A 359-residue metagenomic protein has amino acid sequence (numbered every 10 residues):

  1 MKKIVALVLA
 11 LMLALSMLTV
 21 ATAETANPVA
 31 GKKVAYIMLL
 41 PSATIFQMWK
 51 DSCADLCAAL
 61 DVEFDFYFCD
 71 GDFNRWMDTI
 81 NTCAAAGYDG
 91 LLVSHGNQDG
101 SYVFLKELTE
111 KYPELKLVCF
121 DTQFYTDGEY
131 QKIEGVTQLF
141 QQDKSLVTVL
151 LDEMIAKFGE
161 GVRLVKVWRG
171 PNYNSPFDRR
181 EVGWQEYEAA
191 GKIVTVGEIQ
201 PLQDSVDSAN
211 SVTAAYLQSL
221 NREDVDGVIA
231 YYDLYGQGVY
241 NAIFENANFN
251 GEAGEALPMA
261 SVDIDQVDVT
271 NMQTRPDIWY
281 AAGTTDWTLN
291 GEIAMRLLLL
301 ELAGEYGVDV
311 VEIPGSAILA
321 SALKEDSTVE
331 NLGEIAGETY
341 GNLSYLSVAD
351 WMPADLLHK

Functional and structural regions predicted by a protein language model:
M1-K33, E63, A85, E107-E114 (+1 more regions): Short, low-complexity disordered leader/linker segments with a strong preference for bacterial N-terminal type II
P28, V136-V165, A209-V212, D263-V269 (+1 more regions): Hydrophobic alpha-helical segments within soluble ligand-binding/sensing domains
A30, W168, D286-W287, I293-K359: Hinge/cleft segment of the Venus flytrap/periplasmic-binding protein
G31-S52, L56, D65-D78, Y88 (+3 more regions): Extracytoplasmic "Venus flytrap"
I45-A59, L146-L150, S175-V194, S208 (+2 more regions): Short, solvent-exposed amphipathic alpha-helices that sit in or adjacent to ligand/effector-binding or catalytic
A58-C69, L164-K166, E188-V206: Short beta-strand elements in bilobed, periplasmic/extracellular small-molecule ligand-binding domains
L91-Y112, L117, G183-W184, L202-N271: Hydrophobic alpha-helical
K106-S145, D268-T274: Flexible loop/hinge segments that line or gate small-molecule binding clefts
